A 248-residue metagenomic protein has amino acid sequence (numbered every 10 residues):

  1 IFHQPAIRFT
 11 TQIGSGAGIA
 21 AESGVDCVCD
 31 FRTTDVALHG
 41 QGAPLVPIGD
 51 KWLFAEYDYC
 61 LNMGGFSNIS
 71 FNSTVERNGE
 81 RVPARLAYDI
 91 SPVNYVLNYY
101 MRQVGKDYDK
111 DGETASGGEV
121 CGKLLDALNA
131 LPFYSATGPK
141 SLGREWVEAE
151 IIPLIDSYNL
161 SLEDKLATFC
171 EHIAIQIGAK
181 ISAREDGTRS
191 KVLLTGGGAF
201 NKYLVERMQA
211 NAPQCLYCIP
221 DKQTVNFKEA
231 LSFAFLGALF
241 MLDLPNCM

Functional and structural regions predicted by a protein language model:
I1, M63-G65, K191-F200, A230: Glycine-rich beta-strand-to-loop/alpha-helix junction loops that act as flexible
I1-I13: Short beta-strand-loop/turn "lid" adjacent to the catalytic site in phosphate-handling enzymes
F9, R189-Q209: Glycine-rich phosphate-binding loops at beta-strand->alpha-helix junctions
T11-S15, Q41-A55, G65: Active-site glycine-rich loop that binds ribose-phosphate moieties when present
D58-N62: Short glycine-aspartate micro-motif
S67-S73, N98: Short beta-strand scaffold segments in enzyme catalytic cores
V82-A174, F240-N246: Conserved ATP-utilizing enzyme core subdomain
E171, P220-M248: Glycine-rich phosphate-binding/hydrolytic loop that grips phosphoryl groups
